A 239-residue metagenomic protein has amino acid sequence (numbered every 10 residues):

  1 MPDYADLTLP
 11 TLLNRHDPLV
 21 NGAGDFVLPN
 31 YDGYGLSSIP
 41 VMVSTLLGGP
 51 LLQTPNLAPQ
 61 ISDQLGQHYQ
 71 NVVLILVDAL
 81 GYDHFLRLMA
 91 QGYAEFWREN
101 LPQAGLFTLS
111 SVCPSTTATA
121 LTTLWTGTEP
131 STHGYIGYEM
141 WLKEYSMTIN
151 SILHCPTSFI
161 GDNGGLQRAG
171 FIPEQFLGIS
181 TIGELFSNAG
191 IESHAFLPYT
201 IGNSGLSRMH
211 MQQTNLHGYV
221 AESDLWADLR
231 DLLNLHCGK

Functional and structural regions predicted by a protein language model:
M1-P55, A90-K239: His/Asp/Glu-rich, glycine-adjacent segments that coordinate divalent cations and/or stabilize oxyanion chemistry on
G49, Q67, Y82-H84, Y93: ATP/Mg2+-dependent ligation/transfer catalytic cores
P50-Q67: An N-terminal domain-cap segment
Q67-Y69, T116: A generic fold-level signal
Y69-Q70, G190: Short, well-ordered alpha-helix to beta-strand connector turns
Q70-H84, L124, G238-K239: Beta-strand elements within well-structured catalytic alpha/beta cores of enzymes that handle phosphate/sulfate esters
R87: Structured, acidic catalytic/metal-binding patches in enzyme active sites
